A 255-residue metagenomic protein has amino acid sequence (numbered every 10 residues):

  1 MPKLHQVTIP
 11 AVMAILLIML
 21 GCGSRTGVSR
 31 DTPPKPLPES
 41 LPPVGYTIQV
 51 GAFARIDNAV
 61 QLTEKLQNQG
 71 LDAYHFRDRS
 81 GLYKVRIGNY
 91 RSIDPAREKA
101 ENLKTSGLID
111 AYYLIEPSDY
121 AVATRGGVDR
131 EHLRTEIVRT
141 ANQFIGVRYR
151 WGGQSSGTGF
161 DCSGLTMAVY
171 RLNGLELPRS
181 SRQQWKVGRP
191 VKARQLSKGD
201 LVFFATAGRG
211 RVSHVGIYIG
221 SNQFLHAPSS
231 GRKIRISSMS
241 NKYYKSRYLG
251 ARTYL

Functional and structural regions predicted by a protein language model:
P2-R150, S155-K198, V202, G208-V212 (+2 more regions): Acidic/polar low-complexity segments and flexible, solvent-exposed patches
G216: Flexible loop/N-cap segments at domain edges
